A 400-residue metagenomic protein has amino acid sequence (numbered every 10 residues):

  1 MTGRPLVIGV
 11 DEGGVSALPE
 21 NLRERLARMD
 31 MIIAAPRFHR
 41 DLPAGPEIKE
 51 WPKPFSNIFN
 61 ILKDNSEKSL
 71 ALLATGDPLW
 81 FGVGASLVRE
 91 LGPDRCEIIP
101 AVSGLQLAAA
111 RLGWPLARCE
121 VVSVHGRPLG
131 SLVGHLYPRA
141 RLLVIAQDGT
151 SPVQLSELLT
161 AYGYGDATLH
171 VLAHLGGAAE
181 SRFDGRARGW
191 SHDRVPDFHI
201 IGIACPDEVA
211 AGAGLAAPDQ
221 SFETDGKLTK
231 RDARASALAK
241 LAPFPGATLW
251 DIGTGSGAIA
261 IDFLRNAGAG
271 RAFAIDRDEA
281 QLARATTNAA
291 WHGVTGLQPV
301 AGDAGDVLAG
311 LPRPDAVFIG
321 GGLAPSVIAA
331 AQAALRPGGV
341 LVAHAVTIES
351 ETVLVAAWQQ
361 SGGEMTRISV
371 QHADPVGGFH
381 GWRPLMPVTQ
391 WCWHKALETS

Functional and structural regions predicted by a protein language model:
M1-G9, P19-R23, K53, K68-L70 (+1 more regions): A contiguous loop/helix-start segment that scaffolds small-molecule binding in enzyme catalytic cores
M1-I99, Q106-L107, A269-D276, T286 (+1 more regions): Class I S-adenosyl-L-methionine
D11-G14, G76-R139, G305, D315 (+3 more regions): Class I SAM-dependent methyltransferase SAM-binding "motif I" and its flanking Rossmann-like core
G246-G255: Conserved class I S-adenosyl-L-methionine
A247, G270, G339: Glycine-centered, small-residue-biased loops immediately flanking beta-strands in adenine/cofactor-binding cores
S256-G268: Conserved SAM-binding loop of SAM-dependent methyltransferases across substrates and taxa, primarily the Class I
R277, Q298-P375: S-adenosylmethionine
L282-A283, E351: Short alpha-helix immediately C-terminal to the canonical SAM-binding loop
